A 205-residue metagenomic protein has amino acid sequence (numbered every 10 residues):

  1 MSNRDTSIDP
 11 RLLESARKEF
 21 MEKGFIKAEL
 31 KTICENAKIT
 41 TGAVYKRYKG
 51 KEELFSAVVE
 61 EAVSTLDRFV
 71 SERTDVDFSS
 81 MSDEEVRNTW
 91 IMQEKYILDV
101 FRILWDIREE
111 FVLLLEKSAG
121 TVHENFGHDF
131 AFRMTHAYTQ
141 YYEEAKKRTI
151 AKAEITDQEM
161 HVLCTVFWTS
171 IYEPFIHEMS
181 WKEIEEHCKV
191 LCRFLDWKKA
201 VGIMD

Functional and structural regions predicted by a protein language model:
M1-D5, I203: N-terminal intrinsically disordered/low-complexity leader segments
R11, S15, E19-E53, A57: Helix-turn-helix
L13, E94, L98, A131-E143 (+4 more regions): An amphipathic alpha-helix signature
L30, V59-T74: Short, basic, alpha-helical segments at the C-terminal edge of helix-turn-helix-like DNA-binding modules
A57, S71-I103: Hydrophobic alpha-helical connector segments
D99-D106, T121-K147, Q158-V162: Amphipathic alpha-helical packing segments from all-alpha helical-bundle domains
V112-L115: Short, hydrophobic secondary-structure boundary micro-motifs
A145-F194: Hydrophobic/aromatic-rich alpha-helical bundle segments in the mid-to-C-terminal region
